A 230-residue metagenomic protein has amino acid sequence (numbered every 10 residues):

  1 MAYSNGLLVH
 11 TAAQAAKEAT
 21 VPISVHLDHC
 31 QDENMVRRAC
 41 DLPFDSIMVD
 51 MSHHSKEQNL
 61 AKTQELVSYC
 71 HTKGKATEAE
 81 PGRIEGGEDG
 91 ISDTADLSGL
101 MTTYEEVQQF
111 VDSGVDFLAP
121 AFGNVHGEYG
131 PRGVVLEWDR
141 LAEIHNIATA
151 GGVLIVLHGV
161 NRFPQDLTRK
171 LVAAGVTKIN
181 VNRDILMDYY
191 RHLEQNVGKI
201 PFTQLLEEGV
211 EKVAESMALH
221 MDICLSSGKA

Functional and structural regions predicted by a protein language model:
G6-P22, H29-G151, Q165-V176, V181-E194 (+1 more regions): Alpha/beta enzyme core
L157-N161: Glycine-rich beta-strand-to-loop/alpha-helix junction loops that act as flexible
E194-A230: Extended, intrinsically disordered, low-complexity segments
